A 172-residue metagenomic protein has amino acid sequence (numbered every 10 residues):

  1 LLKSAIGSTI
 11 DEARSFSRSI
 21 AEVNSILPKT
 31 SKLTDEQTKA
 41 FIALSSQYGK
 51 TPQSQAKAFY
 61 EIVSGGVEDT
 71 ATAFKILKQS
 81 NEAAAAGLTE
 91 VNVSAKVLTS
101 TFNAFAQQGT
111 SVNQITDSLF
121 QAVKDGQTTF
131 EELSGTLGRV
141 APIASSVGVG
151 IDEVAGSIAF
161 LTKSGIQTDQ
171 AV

Functional and structural regions predicted by a protein language model:
L1-Q47, K57-G65, A73-G87, V91-G126 (+3 more regions): Small-residue helix-packing and pore-constriction motifs in hydrophobic alpha-helices
T51: Short alpha-helical DNA-recognition segment
